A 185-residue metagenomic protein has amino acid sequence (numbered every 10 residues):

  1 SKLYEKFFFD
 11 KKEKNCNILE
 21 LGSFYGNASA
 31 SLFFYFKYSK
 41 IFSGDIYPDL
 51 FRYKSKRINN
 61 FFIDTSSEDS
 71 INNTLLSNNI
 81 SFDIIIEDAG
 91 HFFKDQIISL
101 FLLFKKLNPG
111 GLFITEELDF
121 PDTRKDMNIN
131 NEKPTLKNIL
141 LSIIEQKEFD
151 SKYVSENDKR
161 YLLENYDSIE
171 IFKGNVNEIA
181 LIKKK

Functional and structural regions predicted by a protein language model:
S1-I86, G90-T115, D119-K185: A short alpha-helical cap/connector motif
